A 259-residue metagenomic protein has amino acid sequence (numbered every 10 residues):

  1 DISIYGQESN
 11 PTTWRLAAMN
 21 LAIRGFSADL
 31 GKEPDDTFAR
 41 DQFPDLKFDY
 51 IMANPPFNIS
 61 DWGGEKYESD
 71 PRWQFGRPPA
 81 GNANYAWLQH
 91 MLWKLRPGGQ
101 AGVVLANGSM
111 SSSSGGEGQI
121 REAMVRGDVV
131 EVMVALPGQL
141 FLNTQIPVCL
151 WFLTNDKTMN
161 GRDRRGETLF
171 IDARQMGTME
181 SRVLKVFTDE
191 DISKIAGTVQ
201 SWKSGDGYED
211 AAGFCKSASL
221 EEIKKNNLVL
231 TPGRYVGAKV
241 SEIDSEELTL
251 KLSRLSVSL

Functional and structural regions predicted by a protein language model:
D1: Conserved SAM-binding loop of SAM-dependent methyltransferases across substrates and taxa, primarily the Class I
I4-E8: Conserved SAM-binding motif I beta-strand of class I
S9-L46: S-adenosyl-L-methionine
D45-L259: A conserved structural/catalytic subdomain of Rossmann-like adenosyl-cofactor enzymes
